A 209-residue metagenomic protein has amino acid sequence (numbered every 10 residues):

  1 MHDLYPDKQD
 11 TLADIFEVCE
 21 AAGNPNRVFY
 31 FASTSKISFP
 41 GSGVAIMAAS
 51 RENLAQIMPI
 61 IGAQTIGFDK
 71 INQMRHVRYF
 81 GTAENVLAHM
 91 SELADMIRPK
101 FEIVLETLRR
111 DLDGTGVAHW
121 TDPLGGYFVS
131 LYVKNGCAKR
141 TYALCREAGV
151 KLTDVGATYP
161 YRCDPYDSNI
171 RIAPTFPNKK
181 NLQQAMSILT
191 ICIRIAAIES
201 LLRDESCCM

Functional and structural regions predicted by a protein language model:
M1-F16: Conserved PLP phosphate-binding loop immediately N-terminal to the Schiff-base lysine helix in PLP-dependent enzymes
G23-R98: Conserved core segment of the aminotransferase class I/II
N24, C163-M209: PLP-dependent enzyme catalytic core of the Aspartate aminotransferase-like
V28, A118, V150: Short, conserved active-site loop motifs that form the nucleotide-linked donor/cofactor pocket
A32, I46-A48, D122, F128-Y132 (+1 more regions): Short beta-strand segments
L54, M58, S130-R171, K179: Conserved C-terminal alpha-helix-loop-beta "cap" of PLP-dependent enzymes that closes/shapes the active-site mouth
M58, R78-M90, R109, G114 (+3 more regions): Inter-domain helical "communication" segments and dimerization helices that couple sensory or membrane-embedded modules
S91-L105, V117-Y132: Conserved glycine-rich beta-strand-loop-beta hairpin in the small C-terminal domain of fold type I
